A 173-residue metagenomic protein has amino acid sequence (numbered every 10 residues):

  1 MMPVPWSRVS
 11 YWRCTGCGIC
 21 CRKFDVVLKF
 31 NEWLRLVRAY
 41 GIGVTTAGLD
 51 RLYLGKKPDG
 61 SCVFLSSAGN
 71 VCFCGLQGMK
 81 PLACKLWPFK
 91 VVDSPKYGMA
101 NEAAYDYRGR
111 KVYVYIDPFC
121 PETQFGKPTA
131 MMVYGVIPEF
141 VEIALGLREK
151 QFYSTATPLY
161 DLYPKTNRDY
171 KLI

Functional and structural regions predicted by a protein language model:
M1-I173: Short loop/turn segments that flank or connect secondary-structure elements
